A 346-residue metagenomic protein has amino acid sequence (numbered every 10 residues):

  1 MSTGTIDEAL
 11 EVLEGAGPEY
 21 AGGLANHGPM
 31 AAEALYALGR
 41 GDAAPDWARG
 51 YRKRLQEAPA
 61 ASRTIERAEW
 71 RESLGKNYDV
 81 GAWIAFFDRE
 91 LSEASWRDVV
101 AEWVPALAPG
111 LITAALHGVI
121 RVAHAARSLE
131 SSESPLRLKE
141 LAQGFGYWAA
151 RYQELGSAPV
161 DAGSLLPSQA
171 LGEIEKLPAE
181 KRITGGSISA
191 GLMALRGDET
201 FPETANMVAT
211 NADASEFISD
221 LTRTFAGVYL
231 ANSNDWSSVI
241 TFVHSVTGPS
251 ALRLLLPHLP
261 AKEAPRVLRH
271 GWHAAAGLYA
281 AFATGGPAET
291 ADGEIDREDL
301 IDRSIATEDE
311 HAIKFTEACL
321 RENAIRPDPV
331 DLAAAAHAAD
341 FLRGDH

Functional and structural regions predicted by a protein language model:
M1-H346: Mature, well-folded catalytic/scaffold domains that follow N-terminal targeting or propeptide regions
